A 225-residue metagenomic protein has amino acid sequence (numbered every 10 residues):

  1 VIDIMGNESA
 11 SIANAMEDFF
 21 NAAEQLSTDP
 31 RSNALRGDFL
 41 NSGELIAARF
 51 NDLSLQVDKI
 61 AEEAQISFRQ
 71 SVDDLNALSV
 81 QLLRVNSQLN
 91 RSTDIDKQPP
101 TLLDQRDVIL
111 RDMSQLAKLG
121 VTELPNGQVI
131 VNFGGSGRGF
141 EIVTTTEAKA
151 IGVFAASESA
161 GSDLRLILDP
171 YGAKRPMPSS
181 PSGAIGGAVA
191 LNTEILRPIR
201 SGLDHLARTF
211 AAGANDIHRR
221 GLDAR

Functional and structural regions predicted by a protein language model:
V1-L53: Hydrophobic alpha-helical hairpins/lids featuring a short glycine-rich hinge
E8, I12-A15, L35, S42 (+5 more regions): Stable alpha-helical elements in mature extracytoplasmic
E8, T28, L35, I60 (+3 more regions): Surface positions of alpha-helical coiled-coils, especially the charged/polar e/g heptad sites that form inter-helical
A15-L26, L78-Q88, S92: Solvent-exposed, amphipathic alpha-helical segments
A23-N33, V57-I60, A64, L89-D96: Secondary-structure edge/capping motif, primarily at the C-terminal ends of alpha-helices and the immediately following
R31, A48-K59, D112-G120: Amphipathic alpha-helical coiled-coil segments
G43-N90: Long, non-coiled-coil amphipathic alpha-helical linker/lever segments that couple catalytic cores to other domains
Q81-R84, Q88-R225: Phosphate-proximal small/polar/acidic motifs at interfaces that engage nucleotide phosphates, polyphosphates
